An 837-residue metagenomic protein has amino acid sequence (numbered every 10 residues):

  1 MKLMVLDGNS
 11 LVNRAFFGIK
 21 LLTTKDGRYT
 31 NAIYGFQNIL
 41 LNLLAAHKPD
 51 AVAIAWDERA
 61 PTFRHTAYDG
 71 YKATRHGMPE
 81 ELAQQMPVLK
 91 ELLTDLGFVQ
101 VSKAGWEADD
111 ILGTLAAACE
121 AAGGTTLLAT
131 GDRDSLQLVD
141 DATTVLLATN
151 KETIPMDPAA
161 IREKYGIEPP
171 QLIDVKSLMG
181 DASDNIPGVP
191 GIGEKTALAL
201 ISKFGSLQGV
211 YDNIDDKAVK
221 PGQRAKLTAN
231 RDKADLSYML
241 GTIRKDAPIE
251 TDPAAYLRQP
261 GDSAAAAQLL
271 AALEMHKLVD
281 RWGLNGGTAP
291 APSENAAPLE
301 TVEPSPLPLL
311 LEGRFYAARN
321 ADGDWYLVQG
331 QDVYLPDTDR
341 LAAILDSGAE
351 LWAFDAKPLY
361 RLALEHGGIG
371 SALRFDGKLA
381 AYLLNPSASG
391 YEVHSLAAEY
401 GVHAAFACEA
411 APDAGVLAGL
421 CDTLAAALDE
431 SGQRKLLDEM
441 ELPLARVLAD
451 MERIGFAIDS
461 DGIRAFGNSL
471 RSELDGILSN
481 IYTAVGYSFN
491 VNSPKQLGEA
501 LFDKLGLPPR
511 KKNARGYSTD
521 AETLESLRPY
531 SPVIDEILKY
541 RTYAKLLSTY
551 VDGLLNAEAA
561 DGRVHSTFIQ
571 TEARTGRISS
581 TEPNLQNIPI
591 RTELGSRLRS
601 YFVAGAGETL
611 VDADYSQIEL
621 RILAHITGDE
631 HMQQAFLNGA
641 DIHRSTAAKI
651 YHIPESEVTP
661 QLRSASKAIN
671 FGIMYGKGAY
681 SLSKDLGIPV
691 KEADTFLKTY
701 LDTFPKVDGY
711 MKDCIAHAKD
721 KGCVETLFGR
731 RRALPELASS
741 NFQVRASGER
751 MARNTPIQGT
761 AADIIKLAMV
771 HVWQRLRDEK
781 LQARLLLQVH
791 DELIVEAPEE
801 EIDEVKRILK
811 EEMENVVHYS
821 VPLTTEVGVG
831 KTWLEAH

Functional and structural regions predicted by a protein language model:
L3-M4, G8-A53, D69-G70, T74-E81 (+4 more regions): Conserved RNase H-like, two-metal-ion catalytic cores of nucleic-acid enzymes
L22-T23, A73-I249: Extended two-metal-dependent nuclease catalytic cores across DNA- and RNA-processing enzymes
E152-K176, S183, G323-L448, S472 (+1 more regions): Active-site-proximal helix-loop-helix substrate-binding element of RNase H-like nuclease domains
N230-D339, S347-A356, A410-E593, T609 (+6 more regions): Conserved "right-hand" nucleotidyltransferase catalytic core of DNA-directed polymerases
Y360, H366, R374, K378-A407 (+3 more regions): Function-dense linear segments that define catalytic or interfacial modules in macromolecule-processing proteins
L428-M440, L444, I764, A768-V789 (+1 more regions): Active-site palm subdomain of RNA-directed nucleic acid polymerases
R453, D561, H565-S566, Q570-A573 (+4 more regions): Conserved catalytic core of nucleic-acid polymerases
S472-S479, T483-I534, D702-R750, N754-P756 (+1 more regions): C-terminal polymerase-core module
